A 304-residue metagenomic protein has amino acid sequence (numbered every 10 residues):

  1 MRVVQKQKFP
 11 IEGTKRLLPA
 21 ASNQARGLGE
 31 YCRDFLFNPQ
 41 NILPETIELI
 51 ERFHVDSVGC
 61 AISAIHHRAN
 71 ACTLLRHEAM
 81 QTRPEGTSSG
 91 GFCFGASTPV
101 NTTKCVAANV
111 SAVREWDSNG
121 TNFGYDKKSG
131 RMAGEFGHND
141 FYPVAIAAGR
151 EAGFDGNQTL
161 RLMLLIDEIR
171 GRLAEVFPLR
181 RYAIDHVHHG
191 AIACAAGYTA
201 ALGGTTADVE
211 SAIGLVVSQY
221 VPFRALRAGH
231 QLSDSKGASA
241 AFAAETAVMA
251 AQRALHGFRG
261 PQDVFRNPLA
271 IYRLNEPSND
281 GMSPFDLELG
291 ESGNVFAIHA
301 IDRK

Functional and structural regions predicted by a protein language model:
R2-V295: N-terminal core-entry segment
I298-K304: Long hydrophobic segments that form regular secondary structure
